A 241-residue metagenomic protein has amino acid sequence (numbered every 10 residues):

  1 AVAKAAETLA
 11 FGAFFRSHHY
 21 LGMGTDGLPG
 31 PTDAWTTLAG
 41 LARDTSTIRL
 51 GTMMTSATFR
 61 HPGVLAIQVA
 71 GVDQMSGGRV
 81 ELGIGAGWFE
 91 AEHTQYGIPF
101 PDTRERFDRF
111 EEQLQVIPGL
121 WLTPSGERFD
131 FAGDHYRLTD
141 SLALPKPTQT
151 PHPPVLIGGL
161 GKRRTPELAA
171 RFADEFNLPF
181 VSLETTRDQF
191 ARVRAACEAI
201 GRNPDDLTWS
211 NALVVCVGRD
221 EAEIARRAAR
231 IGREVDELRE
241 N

Functional and structural regions predicted by a protein language model:
A1-N241: Active-site-adjacent structural elements that line small-molecule/cofactor binding pockets in enzymes
